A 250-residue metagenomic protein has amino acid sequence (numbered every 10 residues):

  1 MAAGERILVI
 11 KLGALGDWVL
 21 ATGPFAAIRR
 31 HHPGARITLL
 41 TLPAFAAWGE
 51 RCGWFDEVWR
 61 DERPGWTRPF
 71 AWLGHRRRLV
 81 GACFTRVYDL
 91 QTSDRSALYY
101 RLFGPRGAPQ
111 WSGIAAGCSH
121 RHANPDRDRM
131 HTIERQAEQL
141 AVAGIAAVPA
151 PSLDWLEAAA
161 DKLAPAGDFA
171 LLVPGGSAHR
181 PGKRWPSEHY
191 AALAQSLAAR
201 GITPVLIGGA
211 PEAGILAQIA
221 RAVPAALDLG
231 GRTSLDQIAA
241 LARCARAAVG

Functional and structural regions predicted by a protein language model:
M1-G250: Catalytic machinery of carbohydrate-active enzymes, primarily nucleotide-sugar-dependent glycosyltransferases
